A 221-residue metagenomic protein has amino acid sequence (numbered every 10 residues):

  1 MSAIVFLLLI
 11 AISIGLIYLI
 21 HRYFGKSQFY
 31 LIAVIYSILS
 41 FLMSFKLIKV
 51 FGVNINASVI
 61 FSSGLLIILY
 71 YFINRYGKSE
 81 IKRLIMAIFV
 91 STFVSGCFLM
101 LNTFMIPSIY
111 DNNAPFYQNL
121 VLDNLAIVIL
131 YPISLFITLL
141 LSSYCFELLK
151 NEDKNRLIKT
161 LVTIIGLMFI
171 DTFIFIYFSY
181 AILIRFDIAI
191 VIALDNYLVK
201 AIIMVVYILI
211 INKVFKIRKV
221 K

Functional and structural regions predicted by a protein language model:
M1-R75, S79: Hydrophobic transmembrane alpha-helices
M1-S2, I17, E152-K221: Alpha-helical transmembrane segments and their cytosolic interface
I35-F45, T92-F98, T172: Aromatic-anchored segments of alpha-helical transmembrane domains
V53-S58, P115, D187-N196: Non-cytosolic membrane-interface motifs at loop->transmembrane helix junctions
S79-A87, L157-V162: Membrane-interface alpha-helices at helix entry/exit sites of multi-pass transporters
M86-Y110: Transmembrane alpha-helix/helix-exit interface in multi-pass inner-membrane proteins
L101-A126: Membrane-interface interhelical connector segments
Y131-E147, I165-D171: Alpha-helical transmembrane segments of helical membrane proteins, especially in multi-pass transport, channel
